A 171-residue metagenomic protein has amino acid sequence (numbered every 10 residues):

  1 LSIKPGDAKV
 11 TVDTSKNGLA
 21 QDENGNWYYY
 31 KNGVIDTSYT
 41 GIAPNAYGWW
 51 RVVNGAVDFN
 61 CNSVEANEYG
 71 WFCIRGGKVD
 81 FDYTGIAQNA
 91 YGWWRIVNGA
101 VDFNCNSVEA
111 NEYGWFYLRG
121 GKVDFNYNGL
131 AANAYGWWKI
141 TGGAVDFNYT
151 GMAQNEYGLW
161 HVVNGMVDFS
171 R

Functional and structural regions predicted by a protein language model:
L1-R171: Extracellular adhesion/carbohydrate-binding repeat motifs centered on closely spaced tryptophans
